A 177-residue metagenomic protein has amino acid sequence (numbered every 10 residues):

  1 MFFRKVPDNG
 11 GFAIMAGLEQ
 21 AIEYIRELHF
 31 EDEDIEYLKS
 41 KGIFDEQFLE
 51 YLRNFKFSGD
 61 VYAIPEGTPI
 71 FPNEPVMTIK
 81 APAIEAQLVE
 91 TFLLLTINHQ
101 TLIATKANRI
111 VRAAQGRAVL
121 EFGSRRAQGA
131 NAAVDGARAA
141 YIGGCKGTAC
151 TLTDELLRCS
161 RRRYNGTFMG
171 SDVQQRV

Functional and structural regions predicted by a protein language model:
M1-I43: Intrinsically disordered, low-complexity, positively charged segments
K5-P7, I43, L49-S58, E66-V177: Buried, small/hydrophobic-residue-enriched core segments of structured protein domains
R26, S58-D60: N-terminal, charged/glycine-rich beta-strand/loop interface patches
